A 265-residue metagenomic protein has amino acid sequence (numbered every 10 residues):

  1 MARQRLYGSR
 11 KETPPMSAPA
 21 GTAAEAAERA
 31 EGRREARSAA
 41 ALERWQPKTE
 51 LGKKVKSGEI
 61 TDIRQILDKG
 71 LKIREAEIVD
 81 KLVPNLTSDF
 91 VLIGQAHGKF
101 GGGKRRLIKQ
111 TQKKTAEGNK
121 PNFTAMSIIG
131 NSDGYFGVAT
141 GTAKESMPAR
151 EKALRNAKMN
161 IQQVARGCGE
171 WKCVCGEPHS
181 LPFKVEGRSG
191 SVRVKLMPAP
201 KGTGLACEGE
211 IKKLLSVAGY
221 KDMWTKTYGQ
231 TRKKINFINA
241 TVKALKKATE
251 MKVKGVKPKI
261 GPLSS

Functional and structural regions predicted by a protein language model:
M1-S265: Ribosome-associated RNA-binding proteins
